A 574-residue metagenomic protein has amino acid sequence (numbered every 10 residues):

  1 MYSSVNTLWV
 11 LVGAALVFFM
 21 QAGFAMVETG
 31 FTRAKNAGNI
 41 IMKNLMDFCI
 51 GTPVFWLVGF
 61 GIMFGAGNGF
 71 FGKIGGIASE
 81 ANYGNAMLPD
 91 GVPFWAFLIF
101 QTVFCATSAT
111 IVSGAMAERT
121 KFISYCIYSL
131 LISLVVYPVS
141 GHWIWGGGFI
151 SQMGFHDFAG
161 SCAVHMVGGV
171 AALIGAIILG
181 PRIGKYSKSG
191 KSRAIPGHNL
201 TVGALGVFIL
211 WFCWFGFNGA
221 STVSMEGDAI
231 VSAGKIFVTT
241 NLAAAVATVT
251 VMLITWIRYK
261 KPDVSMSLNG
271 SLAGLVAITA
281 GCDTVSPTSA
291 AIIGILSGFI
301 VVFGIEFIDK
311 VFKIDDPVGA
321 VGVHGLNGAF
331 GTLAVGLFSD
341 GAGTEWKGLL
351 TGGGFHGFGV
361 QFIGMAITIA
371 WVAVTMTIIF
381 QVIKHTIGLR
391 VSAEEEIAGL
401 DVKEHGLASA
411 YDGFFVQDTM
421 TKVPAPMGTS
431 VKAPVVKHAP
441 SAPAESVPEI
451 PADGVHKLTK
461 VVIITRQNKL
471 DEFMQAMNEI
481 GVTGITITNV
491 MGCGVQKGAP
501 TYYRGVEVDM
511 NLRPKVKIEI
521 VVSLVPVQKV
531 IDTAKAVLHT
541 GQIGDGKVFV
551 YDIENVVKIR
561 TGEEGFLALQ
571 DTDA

Functional and structural regions predicted by a protein language model:
M1-I450: Glycine- and aromatic-enriched membrane alpha-helices
K403-S409, T421-A574: Positively charged, small/polar-rich N-terminal and surface patches that mediate targeting and assembly and bind
